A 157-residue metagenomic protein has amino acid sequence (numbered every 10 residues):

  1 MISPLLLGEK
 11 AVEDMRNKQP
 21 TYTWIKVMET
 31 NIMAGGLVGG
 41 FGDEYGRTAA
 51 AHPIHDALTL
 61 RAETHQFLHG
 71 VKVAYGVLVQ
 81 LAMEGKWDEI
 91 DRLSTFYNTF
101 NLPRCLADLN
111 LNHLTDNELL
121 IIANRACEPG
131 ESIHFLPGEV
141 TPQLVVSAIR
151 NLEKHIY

Functional and structural regions predicted by a protein language model:
M1-T99: Active-site segments that bind and position negatively charged phosphate/pyrophosphate groups
K86-Y157: C-terminal charged capping/lid subdomain of soluble metabolic enzymes
